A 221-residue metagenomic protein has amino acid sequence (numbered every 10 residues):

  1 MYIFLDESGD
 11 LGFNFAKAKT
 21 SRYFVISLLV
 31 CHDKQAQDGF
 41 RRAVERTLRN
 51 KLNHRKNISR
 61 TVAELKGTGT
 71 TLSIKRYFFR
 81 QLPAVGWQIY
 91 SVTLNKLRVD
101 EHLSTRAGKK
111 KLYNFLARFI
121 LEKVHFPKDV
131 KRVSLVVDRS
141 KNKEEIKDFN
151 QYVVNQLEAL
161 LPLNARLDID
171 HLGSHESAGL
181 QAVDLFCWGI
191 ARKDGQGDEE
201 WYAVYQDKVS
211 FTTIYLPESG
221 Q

Functional and structural regions predicted by a protein language model:
M1-Q221: Phosphate-ester processing/binding pockets and catalytic centers
